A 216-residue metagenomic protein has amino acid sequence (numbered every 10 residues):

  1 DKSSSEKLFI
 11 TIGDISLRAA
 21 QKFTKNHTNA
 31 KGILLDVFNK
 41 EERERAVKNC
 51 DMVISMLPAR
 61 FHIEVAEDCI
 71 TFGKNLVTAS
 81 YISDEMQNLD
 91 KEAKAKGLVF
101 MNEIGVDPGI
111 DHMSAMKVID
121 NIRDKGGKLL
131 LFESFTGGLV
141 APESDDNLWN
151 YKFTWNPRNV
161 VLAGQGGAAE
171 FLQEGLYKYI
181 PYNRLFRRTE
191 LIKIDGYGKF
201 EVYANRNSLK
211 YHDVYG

Functional and structural regions predicted by a protein language model:
T11-I15: Conserved acidic E/D residue at the C-terminus of a beta-strand in Rossmann-like folds
S16-A19, S83: Helix N-cap at the beta1-alpha1 junction of Rossmann-like dinucleotide-binding domains, i.e., the first residues
K22-A30: Short, conserved SAM-binding/catalytic segment of Class I S-adenosyl-L-methionine-dependent methyltransferases
L34-M52, F61: Conserved Rossmann-fold cofactor-binding substructure of NAD(P)-dependent oxidoreductases
V47-M56, L76-T78: N-terminal Rossmann-like NAD(P) cofactor-binding module of classical short-chain dehydrogenase/reductase
P58, E67-M86: ADP-ribose/adenylate-binding Rossmann-like module
A79-N102: Rossmann-fold NAD(P)-binding glycine/threonine-rich loop
L98-G216: Rossmann-like dinucleotide-binding core of oxidoreductases
